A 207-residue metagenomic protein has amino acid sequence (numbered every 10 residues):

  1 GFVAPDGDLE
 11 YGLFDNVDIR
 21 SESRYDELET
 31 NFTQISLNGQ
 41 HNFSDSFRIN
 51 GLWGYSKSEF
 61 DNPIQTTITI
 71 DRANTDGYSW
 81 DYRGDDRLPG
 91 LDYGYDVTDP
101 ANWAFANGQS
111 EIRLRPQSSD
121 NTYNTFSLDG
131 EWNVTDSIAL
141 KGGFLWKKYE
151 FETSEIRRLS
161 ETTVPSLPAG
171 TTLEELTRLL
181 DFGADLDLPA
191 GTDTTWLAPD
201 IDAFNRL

Functional and structural regions predicted by a protein language model:
G1-F2, T66-T75, Q117, R157-S166: Flexible, surface-exposed loop regions and adjacent strand-edge segments of Gram-negative outer-membrane beta-barrel
F2-V17, Y78-S110, S166-L207: Flexible glycine-rich, low-complexity coil/linker segments exposed to the extracellular/periplasmic environment
D15-I64, A101-R158, A190-L207: Outer-membrane beta-barrel transmembrane strands
R20, R24, T67-D86: Extended hydrophobic/aromatic segments used for targeting, binding, or gating
L145-Y149, L159-L173: Non-catalytic, alpha-helical, charged scaffold/linker segments that couple or flank catalytic or architectural cores
